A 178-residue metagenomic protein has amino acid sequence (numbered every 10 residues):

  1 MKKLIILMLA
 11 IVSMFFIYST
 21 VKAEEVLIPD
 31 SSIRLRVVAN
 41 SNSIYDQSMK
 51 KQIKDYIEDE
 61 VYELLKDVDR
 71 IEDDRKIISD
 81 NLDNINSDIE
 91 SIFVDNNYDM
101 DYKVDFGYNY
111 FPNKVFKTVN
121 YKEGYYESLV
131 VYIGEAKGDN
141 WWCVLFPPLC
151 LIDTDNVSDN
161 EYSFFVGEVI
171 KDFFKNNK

Functional and structural regions predicted by a protein language model:
K3-S19: Hydrophobic membrane-insertion alpha-helices, especially the h-region of bacterial N-terminal signal peptides
S19-D30: Aromatic-capped interface at the extracytoplasmic side of an N-terminal signal-anchor transmembrane helix
S31-S79: Early exported N-terminus immediately downstream of N-terminal targeting peptides
V38-N42, G107-N109, G134-A136, F146-L149: Solvent-exposed coil/turn segments that connect beta secondary-structure elements in extracytoplasmic/periplasmic
N40, Y56-V68, N84-N96, L149-I152 (+1 more regions): Structured segments of extracytoplasmic/periplasmic soluble domains in secreted or envelope-associated proteins
D73-P112: Amphipathic, coiled-coil-like alpha-helical scaffolding segments used for oligomerization/assembly
V115-F116: N-terminal post-signal-peptidase region of extra-cytosolic proteins
V119-F173: Soluble extracytoplasmic domains of inner/organellar membrane proteins
